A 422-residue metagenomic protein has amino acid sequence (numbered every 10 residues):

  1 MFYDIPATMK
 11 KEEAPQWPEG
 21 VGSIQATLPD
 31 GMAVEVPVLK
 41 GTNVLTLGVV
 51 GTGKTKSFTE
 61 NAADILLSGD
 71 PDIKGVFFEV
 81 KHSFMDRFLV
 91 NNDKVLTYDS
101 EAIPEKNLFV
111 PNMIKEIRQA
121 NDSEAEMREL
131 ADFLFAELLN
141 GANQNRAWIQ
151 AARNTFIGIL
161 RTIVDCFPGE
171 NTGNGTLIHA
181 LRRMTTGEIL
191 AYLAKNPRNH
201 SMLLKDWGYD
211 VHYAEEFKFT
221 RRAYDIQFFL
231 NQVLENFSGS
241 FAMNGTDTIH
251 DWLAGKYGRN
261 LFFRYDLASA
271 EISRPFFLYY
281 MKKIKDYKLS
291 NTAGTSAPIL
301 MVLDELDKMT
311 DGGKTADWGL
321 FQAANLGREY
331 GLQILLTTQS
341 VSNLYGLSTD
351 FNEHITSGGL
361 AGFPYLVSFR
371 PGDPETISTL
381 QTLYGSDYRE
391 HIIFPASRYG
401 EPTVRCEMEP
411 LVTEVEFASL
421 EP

Functional and structural regions predicted by a protein language model:
F2-G31, V36-K40, V44-L332, S378 (+3 more regions): P-loop NTPase motor domains
A324-P422: Conserved ATP-driven motor cores of ASCE-family P-loop NTPases powering translocation/secretion/packaging/pilus
